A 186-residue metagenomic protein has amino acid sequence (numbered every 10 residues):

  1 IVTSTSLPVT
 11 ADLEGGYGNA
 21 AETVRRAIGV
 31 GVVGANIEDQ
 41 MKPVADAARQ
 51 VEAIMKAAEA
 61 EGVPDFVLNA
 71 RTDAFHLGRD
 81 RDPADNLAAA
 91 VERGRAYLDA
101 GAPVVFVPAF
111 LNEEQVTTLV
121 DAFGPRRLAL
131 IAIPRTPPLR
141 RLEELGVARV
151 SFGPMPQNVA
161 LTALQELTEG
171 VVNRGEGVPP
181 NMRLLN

Functional and structural regions predicted by a protein language model:
I1, N19, L77-G78, D85-L98 (+1 more regions): N-terminal active-site wall of soluble small-molecule enzyme domains
I1-A11, P43-A74, L111-P137, N173-E176: Alpha-helix-loop-beta-strand connector modules within alpha/beta enzyme cores
I1-A48, R79-D82: Active-site beta->alpha loop and helix N-cap motifs at the rims of alpha/beta catalytic domains
P8-T10, V33-N36, D65-N69, P103-V104 (+3 more regions): Structural preference for beta-strand elements that scaffold enzyme active sites
G15-I28, P134-A148: Catalytic cores of alpha/beta
G29-P43, A100-G101, A148-Q165: Glycine-rich phosphate-binding active-site loops on the catalytic face of alpha/beta enzymes
V32-R95, A100, N173-N186: Conserved anion-binding
P154-N186: Extended, intrinsically disordered, low-complexity segments
